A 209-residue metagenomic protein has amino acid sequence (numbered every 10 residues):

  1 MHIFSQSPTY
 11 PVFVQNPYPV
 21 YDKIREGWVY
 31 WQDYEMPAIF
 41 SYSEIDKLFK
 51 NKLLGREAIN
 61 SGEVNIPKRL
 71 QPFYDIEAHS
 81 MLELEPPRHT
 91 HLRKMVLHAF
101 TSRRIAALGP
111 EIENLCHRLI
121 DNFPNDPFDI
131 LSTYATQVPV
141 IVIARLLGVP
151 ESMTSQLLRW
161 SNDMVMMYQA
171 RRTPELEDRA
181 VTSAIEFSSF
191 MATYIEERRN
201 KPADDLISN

Functional and structural regions predicted by a protein language model:
M1-L131, V140-L158, N162-R172, E177-T182 (+2 more regions): Active-site substrate-recognition loop segments, prototypically the cytochrome P450 B′-helix/B-C loop
T133, A184-N209: Conserved cytochrome P450 catalytic core segment spanning the I/J/K helices
T136: Active-site/ligand-binding neighborhood in enzyme catalytic cores
